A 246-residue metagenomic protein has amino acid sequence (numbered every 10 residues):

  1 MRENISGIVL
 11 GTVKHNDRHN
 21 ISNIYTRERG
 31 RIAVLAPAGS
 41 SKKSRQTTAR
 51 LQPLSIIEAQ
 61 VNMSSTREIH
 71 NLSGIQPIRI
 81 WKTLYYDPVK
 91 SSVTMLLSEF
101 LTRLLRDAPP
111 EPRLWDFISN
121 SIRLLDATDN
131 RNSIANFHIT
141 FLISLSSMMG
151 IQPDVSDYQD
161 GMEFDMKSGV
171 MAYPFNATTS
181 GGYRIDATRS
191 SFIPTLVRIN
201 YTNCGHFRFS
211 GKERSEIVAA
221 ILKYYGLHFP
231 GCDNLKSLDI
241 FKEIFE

Functional and structural regions predicted by a protein language model:
M1-I21, Y25-E246: Non-catalytic alpha-helical scaffolds and adjoining flexible linkers that form interface surfaces for assembly
